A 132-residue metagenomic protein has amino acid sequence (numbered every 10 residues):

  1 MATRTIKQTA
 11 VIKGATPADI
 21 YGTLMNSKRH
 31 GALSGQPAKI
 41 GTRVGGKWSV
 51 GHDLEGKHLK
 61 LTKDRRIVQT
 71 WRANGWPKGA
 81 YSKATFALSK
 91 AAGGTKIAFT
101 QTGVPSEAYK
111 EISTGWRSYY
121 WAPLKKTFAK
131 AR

Functional and structural regions predicted by a protein language model:
M1-K39: Hydrophobic ligand-binding cavity/cleft-lining segments
K7-T9, A15, G45-V50, E111: Alpha-helical scaffold segments that form or flank carboxylate-/histidine-based iron centers
K7-V11, E55, K83-T85, S113: Well-ordered beta-strand positions in beta-sheet-rich domains
L24, T70-W71, W116-R117, W121: Tryptophan-centric aromatic hotspots in well-structured domains and transmembrane helices
G31-G35, K39, W48-A98, T102-P105: Hydrophobic-ligand binding "helix-grip"
T42: Active-site rim helix/loop that mediates acceptor-substrate recognition in acyltransferases
G103-R132: A conserved amphipathic terminal alpha-helix motif
